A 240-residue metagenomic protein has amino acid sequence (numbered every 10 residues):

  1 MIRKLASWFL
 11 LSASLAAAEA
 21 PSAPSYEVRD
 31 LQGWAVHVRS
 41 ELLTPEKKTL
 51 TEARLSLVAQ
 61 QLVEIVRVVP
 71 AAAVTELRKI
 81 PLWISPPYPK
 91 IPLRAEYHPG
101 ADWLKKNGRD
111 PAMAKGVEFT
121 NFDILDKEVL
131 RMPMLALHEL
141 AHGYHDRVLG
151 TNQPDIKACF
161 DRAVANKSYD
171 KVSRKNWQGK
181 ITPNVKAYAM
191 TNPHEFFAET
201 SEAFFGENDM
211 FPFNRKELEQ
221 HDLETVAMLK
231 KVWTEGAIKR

Functional and structural regions predicted by a protein language model:
I2-W8: Sec-dependent signal peptide recognition, specifically the positively charged N-region followed immediately by
F9-A18: Hydrophobic h-region of N-terminal signal peptides that target proteins for export in Gram-negative bacteria
A18-V28: Short acidic, Pro/Gly- and aromatic-enriched capping/linker segments at domain boundaries
P24, L31, L77-K79: Extracytoplasmic
V28-E52: Acidic/histidine-rich, surface-exposed loop or edge segments in extracytoplasmic proteins
V38-R39, Y144, V148, S201: Generic hydrophobic alpha-helical membrane-span motif
E52-N166, V226: Acidic/His-rich structured neighborhood in mature extracellular/periplasmic domains
D102-A114, E118-F119, I124-D126, F160-R240: Metalloprotease/metallohydrolase-associated module, dominated by Zn2+-dependent proteases
